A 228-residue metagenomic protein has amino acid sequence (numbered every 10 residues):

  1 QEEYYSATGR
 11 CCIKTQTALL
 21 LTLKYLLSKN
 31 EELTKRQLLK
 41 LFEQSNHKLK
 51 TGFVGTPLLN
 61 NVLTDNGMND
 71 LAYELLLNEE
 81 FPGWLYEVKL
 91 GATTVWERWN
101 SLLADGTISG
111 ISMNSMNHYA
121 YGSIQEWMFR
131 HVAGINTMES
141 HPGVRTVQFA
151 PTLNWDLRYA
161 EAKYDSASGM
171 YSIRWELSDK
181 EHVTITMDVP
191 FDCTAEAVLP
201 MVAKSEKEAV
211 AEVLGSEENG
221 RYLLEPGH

Functional and structural regions predicted by a protein language model:
Q1-I108: Catalytic cores of carbohydrate-active enzymes
D70-H228: Non-catalytic C-terminal accessory modules of carbohydrate-active enzymes
